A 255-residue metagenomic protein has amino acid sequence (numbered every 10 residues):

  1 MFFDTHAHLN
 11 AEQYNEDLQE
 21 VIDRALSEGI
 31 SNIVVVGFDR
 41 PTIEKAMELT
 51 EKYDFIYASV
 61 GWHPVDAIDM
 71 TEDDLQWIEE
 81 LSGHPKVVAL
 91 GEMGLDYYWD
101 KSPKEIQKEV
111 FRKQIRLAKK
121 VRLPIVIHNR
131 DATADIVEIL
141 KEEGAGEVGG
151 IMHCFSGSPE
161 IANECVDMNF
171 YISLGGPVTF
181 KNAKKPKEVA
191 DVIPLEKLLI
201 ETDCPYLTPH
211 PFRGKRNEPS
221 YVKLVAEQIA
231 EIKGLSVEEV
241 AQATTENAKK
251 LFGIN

Functional and structural regions predicted by a protein language model:
M1-N255: Mid-domain alpha/beta scaffold segments of enzyme catalytic cores
